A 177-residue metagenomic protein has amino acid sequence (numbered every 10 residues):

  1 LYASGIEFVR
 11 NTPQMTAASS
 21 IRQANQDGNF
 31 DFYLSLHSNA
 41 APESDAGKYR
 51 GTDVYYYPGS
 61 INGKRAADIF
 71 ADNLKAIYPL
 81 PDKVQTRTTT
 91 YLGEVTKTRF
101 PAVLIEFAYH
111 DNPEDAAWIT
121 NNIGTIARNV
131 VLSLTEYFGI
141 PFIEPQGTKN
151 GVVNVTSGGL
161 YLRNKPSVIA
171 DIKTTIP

Functional and structural regions predicted by a protein language model:
L1-T52, Y56-I61: Catalytic-core regions of hydrolytic enzymes
Y2-A3, Y56, I61-P79, A116-E144: Long, well-ordered alpha-helical scaffolding segments within enzyme catalytic domains, especially pronounced
T12-P13, L160-K165: Short, cationic motifs built from Arg/Lys/His that form the positively charged side of catalytic pockets
N25, Y33-P42, K83-I143: Active-site-adjacent mobile loop/cap segments within catalytic or ligand-binding domains
G47-K48, E114-A117, K165-S167: Short acidic, glycine/proline-rich loop/turn micro-motifs
I143-Y161, T175-I176: SH3-family beta-barrel domains
N164-P177: SH3/SH3-like (including bacterial SH3b) beta-barrel domains that bind proline-rich motifs or cell-wall ligands
